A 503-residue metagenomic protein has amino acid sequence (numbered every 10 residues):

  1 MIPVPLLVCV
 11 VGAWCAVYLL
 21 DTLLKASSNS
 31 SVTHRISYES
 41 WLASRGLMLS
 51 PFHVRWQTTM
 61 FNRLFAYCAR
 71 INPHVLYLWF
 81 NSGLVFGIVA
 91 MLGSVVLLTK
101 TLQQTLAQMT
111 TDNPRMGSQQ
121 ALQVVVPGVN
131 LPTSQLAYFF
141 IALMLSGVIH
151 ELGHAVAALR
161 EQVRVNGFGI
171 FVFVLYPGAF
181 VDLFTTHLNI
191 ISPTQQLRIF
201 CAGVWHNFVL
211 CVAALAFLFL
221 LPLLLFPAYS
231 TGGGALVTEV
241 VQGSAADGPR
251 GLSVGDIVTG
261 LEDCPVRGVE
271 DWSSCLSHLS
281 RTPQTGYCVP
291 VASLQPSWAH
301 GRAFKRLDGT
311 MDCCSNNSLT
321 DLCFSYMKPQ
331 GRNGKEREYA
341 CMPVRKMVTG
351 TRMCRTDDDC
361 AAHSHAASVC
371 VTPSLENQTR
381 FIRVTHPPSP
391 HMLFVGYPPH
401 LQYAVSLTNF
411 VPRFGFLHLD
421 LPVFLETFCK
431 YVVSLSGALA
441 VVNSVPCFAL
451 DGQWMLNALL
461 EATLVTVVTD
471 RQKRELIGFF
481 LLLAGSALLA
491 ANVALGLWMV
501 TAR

Functional and structural regions predicted by a protein language model:
M1-R503: Hydrophobic transmembrane alpha-helices and their immediate loop junctions in multi-pass integral membrane proteins
